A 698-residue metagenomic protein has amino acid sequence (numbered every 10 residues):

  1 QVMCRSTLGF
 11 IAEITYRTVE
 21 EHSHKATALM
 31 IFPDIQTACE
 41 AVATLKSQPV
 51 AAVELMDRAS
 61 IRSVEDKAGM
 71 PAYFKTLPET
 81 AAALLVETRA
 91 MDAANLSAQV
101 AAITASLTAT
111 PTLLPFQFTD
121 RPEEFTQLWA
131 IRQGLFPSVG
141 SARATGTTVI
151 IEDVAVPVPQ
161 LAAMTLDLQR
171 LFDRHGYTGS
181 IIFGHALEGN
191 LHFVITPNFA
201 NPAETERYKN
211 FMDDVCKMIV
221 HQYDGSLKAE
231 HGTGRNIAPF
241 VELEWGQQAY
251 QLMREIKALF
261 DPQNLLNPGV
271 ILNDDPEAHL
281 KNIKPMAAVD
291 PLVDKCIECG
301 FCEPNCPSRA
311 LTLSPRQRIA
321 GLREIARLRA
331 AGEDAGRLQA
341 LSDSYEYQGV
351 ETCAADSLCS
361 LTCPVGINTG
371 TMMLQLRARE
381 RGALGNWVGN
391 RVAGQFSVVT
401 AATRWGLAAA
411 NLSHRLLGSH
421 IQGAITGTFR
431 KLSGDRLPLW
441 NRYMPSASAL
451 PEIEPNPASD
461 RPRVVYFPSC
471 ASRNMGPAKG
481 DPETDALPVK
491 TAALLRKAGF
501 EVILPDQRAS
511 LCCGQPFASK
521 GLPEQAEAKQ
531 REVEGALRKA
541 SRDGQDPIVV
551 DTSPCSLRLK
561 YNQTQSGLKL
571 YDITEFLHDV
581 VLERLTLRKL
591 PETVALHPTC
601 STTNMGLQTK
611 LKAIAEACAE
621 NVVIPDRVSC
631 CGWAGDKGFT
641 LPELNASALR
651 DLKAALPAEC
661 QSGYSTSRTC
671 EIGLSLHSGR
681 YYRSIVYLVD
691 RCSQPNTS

Functional and structural regions predicted by a protein language model:
Q1-A229, T233-D274, L280, K284-R309: Noncatalytic alpha-helical scaffold of FAD-dependent oxidoreductases
T76, L135-R143, F183-G189, V350 (+3 more regions): A glycine-rich, aromatic-flanked flexible loop/lid motif
A101, T108, T112-T119, T126 (+7 more regions): Non-catalytic terminal/interface segments that mediate subunit docking, oligomerization, and allosteric communication
P239-L259, G332-Q339, E346-T352, Q375-A378 (+2 more regions): Acidic/histidine-rich catalytic neighborhood
D261, G370-S698: Iron-sulfur cluster-binding electron-transfer modules in prokaryotic oxidoreductases
L265-V270, F301-E324, T352-R379, R558 (+1 more regions): Iron-sulfur cluster-binding cysteine motifs and their immediate structural context in ferredoxin-like electron-transfer
L272, R309-Y345, G366-R391, Y681-V689: Non-heme iron-sulfur electron-transfer modules
A278-E298, G332-A355, H597: Ferredoxin-like iron-sulfur electron-transfer modules
